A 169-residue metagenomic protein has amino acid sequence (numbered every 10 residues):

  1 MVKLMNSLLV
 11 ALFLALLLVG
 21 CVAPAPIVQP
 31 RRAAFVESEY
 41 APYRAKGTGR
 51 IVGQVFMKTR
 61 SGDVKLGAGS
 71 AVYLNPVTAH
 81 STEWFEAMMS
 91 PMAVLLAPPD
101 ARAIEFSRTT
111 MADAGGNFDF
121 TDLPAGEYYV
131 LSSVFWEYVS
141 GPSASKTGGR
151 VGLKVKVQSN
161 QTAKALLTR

Functional and structural regions predicted by a protein language model:
M1-V10: Bacterial N-terminal signal peptides that target proteins for export
L18-G20: C-terminal motif of bacterial Sec signal peptides marking the signal peptidase cleavage site
V22-M92, F135-R169: Primarily secretory-pathway and cell-envelope proteins
Y40-P42, A97, S107-T110, D119 (+1 more regions): Beta-strand-rich interaction surfaces with strong enrichment in secreted/lumenal proteins
I51, R108-T110, V130: Structural detector for hydrophobic anchor residues on beta-strands
W84-G115: Short, acidic Ser/Thr/Gly-rich low-complexity loop/linker segments typical of extracellular and cell-surface proteins
G115-D122: Short, surface-exposed beta-strand/beta-hairpin micro-motifs centered on an aromatic residue
G126-S132: A short tyrosine-centered beta-strand micro-motif
